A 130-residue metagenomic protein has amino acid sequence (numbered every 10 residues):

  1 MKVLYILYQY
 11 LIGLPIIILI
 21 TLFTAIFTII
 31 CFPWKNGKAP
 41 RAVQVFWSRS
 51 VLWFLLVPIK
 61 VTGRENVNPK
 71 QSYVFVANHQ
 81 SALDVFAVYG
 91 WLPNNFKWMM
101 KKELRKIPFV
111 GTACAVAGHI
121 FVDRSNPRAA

Functional and structural regions predicted by a protein language model:
K2-K60, T112-A113: A transmembrane-helix-recognition feature enriched in membrane-embedded lipid enzymes and envelope glyco-/phospholipid
F54-A130: Soluble catalytic domains of membrane acyltransferases
